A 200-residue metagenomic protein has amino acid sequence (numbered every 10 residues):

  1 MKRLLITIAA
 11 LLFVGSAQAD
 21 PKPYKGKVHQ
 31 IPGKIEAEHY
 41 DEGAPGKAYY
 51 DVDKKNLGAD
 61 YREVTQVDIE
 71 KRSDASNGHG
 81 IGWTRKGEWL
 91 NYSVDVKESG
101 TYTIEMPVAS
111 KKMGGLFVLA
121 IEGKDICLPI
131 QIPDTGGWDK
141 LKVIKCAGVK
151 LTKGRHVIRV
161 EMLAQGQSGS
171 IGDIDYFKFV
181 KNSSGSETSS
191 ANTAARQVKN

Functional and structural regions predicted by a protein language model:
K2-T7: Sec-dependent signal peptide recognition, specifically the positively charged N-region followed immediately by
A9-Q18: Hydrophobic h-region of N-terminal signal peptides that target proteins for export in Gram-negative bacteria
A19-N200: Extracytoplasmic
